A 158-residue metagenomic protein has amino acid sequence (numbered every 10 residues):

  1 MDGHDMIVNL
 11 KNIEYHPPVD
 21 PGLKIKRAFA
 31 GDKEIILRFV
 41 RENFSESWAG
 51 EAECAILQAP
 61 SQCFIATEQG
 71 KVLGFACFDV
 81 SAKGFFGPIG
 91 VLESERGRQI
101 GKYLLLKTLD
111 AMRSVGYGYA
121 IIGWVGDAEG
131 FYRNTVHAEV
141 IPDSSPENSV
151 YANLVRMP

Functional and structural regions predicted by a protein language model:
M1, S114, V125-V150: Conserved active-site alpha-helix within GNAT-family acetyltransferase domains
M1-D20, W124, S145-S149: Acyl-donor-binding surface of acyltransferase catalytic domains
K24-I35: A short beta-loop-alpha structural element at the N-terminal edge of CoA-dependent acyl/N-acetyltransferase catalytic
R41-E93: A conserved beta-strand-loop-helix scaffold within acyl/acetyltransferase catalytic domains
F86, A120-W124: Conserved hydrophobic beta-strand within the GNAT/NAT acetyltransferase core sheet that lines the active-site cleft
V91, G97-D110: Conserved acetyl-CoA-binding loop-helix of GNAT-fold acetyltransferases
S149-M157: Long, low-complexity, charge-rich intrinsically disordered regions
